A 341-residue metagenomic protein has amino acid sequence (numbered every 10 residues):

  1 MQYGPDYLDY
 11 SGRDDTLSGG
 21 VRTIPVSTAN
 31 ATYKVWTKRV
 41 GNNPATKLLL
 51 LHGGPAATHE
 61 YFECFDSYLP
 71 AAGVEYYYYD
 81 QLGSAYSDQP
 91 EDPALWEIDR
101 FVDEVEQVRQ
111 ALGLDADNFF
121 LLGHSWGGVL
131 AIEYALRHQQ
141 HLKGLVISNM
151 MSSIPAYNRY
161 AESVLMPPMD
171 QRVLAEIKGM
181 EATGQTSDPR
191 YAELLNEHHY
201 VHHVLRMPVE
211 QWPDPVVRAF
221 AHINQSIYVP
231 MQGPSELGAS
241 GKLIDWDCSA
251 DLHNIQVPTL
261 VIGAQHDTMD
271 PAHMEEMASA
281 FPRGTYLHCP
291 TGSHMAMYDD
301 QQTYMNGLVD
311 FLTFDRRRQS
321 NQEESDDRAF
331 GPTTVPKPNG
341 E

Functional and structural regions predicted by a protein language model:
D9-K34: N-terminal cap/lid segment of alpha/beta-hydrolase-fold proteins
Y33-Q89: Conserved HGGG/HGGXW glycine-rich cap/lid loop of the alpha/beta-hydrolase fold
Q81-L122, W126, L130: Active-site loop/oxyanion-hole signature of alpha/beta-hydrolase fold enzymes
D117-Y160: Conserved hydrolase catalytic core segment
G144-T186: A catalytic-pocket lid/entrance helix-loop region that shapes and gates access to the active site across common
P168, R172-H253, V257: Alpha/beta-hydrolase
K242, S249-T291: Conserved loop-alpha-helix segment in the C-terminal half of the alpha/beta-hydrolase fold that carries the catalytic
R283-G340: Catalytic active-site module of serine/aspartate enzymes centered on a nucleophile-bearing elbow/loop
